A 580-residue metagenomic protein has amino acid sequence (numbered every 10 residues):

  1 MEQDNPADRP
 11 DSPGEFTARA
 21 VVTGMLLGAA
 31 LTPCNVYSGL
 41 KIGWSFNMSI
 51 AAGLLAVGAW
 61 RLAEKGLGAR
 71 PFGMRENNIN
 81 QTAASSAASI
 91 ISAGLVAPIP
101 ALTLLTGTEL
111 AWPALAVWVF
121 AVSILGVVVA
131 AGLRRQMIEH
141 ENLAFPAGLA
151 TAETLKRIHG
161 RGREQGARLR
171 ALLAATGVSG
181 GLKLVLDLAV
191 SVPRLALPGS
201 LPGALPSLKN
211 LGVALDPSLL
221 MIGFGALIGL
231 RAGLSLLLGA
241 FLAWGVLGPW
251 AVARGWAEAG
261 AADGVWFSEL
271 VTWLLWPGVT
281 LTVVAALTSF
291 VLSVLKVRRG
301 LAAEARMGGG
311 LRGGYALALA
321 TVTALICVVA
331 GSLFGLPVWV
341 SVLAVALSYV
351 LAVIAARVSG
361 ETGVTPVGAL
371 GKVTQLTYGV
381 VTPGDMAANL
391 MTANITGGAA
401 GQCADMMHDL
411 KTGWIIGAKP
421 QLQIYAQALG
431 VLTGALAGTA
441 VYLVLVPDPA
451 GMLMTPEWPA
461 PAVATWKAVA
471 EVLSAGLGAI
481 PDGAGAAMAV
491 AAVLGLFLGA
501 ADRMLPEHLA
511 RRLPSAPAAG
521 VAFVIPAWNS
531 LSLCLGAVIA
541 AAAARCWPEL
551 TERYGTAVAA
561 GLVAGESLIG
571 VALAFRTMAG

Functional and structural regions predicted by a protein language model:
M1-G580: Alpha-helical multipass membrane-protein architecture
